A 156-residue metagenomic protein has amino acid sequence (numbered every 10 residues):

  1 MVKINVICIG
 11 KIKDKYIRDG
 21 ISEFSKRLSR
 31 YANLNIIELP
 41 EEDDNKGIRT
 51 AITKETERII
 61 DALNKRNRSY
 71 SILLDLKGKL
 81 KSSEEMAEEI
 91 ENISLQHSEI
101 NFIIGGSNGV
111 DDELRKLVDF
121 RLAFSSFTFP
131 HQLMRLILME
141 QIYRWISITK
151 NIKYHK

Functional and structural regions predicted by a protein language model:
M1-L28: N-terminal beta1-alpha1 ligand-phosphate binding loop
K3, H97-F102: Loop/turn-to-beta-strand initiation segments
V6, I72, G105, L138: Conserved RecA-like P-loop NTPase ATPase core
I12, L76-K79, G106-G109: Short glycine-rich anion-binding loops that position phosphate/pyrophosphate groups of nucleotides and phosphorylated
I17-I21, R49, S83-A87, R115 (+1 more regions): Conserved strand-to-helix beginnings and helix N-cap segments that scaffold or border functional pockets
A32-N33, E38-E99: S-adenosyl-L-methionine/SAH cofactor-binding core of RNA-modifying enzymes
I100-E113: Short glycine-rich, acidic/polar surface loops and turns
D112-K156: Structured adenosyl-cofactor binding patch, chiefly the S-adenosyl-L-methionine
